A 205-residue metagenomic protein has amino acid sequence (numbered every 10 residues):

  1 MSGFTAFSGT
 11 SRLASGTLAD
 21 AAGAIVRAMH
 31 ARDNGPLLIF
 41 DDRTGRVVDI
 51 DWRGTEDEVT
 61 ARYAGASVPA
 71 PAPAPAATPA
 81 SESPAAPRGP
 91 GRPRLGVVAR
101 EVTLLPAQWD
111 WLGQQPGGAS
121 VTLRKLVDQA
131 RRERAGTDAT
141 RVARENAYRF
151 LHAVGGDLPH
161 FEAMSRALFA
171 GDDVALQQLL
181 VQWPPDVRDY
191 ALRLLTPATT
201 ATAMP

Functional and structural regions predicted by a protein language model:
M1-G9: Short aromatic-glycine-(Arg/Gly/Cys) micro-motifs in beta-strand/loop hairpins
G9-T17: A short, exposed loop/beta-hairpin motif centered on an aromatic-Gly-Thr core
T17-A31: A short, charged, amphipathic alpha-helix used as a generic interaction element across diverse proteins
A21, V102-L104, L112-R131: Short amphipathic alpha-helical segments
D33-G65: Short, mixed-charge low-complexity intrinsically disordered segments
A66-T103: Short Lys/Arg-rich basic patches
E133-S165: Short, positively charged interaction helices/loops
L180-T202: Short, charge-rich amphipathic alpha-helical segments embedded in non-transmembrane helical bundles/solenoids
